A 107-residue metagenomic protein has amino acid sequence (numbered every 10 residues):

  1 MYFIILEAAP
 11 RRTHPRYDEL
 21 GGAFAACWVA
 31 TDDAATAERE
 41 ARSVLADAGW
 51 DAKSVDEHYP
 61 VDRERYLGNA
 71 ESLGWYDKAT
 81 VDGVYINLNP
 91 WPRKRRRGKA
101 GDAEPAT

Functional and structural regions predicted by a protein language model:
M1-A26, A30-A48, K53-E57, D62-T107: Long, contiguous binding/interaction regions
